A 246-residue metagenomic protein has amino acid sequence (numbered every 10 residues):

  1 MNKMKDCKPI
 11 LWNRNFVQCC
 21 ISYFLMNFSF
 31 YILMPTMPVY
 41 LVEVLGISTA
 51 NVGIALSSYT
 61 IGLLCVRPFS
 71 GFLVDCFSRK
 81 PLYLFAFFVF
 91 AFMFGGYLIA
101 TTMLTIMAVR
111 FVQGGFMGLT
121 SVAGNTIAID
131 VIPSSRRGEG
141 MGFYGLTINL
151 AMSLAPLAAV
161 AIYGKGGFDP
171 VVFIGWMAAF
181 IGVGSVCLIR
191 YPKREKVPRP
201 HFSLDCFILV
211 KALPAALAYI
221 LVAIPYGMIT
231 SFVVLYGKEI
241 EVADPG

Functional and structural regions predicted by a protein language model:
R14-G53, G227-Y236, D244: Helix-loop boundary and gating motifs at the non-cytosolic
G46, S78, I99-L104: Helix-breaking motifs and short loop linkers at transmembrane-helix boundaries and internal kinks in secondary membrane
T60-P68, M152-S153: Residue-level signature of mid-helix packing/kink "hotspots" within the transmembrane helices of 12-pass Major
R67-S78: Helix-to-loop junctions at the C-terminal end of transmembrane segments in multipass secondary transporters
P81-G95, W176: Structural signature of the two symmetry-related core transmembrane helices
L104-V112: Paired small-residue
F111-L146: Cytoplasmic helix-loop-helix junction between adjacent transmembrane helices in 12-TM secondary transporters
M177-E195: C-terminal membrane-cytosol helix-exit motif in multi-pass small-molecule transporters
